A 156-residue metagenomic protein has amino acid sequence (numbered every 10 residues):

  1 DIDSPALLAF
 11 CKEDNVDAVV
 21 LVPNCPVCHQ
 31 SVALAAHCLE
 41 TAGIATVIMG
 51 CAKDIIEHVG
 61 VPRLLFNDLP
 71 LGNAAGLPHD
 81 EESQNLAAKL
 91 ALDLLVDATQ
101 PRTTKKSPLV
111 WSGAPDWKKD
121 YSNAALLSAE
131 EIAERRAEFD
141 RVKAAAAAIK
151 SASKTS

Functional and structural regions predicted by a protein language model:
D1-L95, Q100-S156: Metallocofactor- and cofactor-centric catalytic cores in central/energy metabolism, strongly enriched
